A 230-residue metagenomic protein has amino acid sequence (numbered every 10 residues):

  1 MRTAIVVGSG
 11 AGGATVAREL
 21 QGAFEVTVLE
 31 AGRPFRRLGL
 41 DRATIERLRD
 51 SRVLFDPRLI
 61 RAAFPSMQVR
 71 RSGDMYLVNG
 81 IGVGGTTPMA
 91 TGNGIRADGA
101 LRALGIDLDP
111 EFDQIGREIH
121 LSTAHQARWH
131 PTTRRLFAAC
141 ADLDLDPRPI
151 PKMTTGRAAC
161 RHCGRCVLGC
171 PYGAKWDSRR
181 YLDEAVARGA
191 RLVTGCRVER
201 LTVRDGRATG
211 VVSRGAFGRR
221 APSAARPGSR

Functional and structural regions predicted by a protein language model:
M1-A100, V212: N-terminal glycine-rich phosphate/pyrophosphate-binding loop and immediately adjacent elements
S9-G12, A31-P34, K152, R197-V198 (+2 more regions): An acidic- and aromatic-residue-enriched active-site/binding cleft used to recognize and process polar
V16, L77, R135-L136, Y181: Residues within well-ordered alpha-helices
E19-L20, C140, A185: Hydrophobic alpha-helical packing residues
A23-F24, D144, G189: Glycine-centered short loops/turns at secondary-structure junctions
T27, R148-I150, R191-V193: General small-molecule cofactor/ligand-binding pocket signal
V83-R161: Rossmann-like flavin
A158-G228: Helical element adjacent to the flavin cofactor pocket in flavoenzyme catalytic cores
